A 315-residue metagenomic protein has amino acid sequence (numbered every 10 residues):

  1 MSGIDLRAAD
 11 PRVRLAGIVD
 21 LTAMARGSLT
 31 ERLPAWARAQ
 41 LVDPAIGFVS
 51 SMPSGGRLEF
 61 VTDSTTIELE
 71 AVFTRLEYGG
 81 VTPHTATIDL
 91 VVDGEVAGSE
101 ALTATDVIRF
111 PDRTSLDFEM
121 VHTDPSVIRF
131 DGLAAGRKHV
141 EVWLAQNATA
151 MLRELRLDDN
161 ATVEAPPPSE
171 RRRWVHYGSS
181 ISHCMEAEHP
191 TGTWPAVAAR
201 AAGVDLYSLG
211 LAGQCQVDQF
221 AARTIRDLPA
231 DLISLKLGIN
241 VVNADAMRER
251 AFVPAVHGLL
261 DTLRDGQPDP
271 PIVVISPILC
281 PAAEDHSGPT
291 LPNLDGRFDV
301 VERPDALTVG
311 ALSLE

Functional and structural regions predicted by a protein language model:
M1-R173, L291-G296: N-terminal secretory targeting modules
S51, G55, Q219-E315: Alpha-helical cap/lid subdomain in secreted, periplasmic, or secretory-pathway luminal O-acyl-processing enzymes
R57, E186, P190, M247: Conserved aromatic-histidine-acidic binding/catalytic patches
L69, Y207-L209, V274-I275: A structural signal for short, well-ordered beta-strand segments and their strand-loop junctions that often border
F73-R75, S180, A212, I239 (+1 more regions): Residue-level signal for short, function-critical loop segments
Y78, H183-E186, V242-A246: A generic structural signal for short coil/turn motifs at secondary-structure boundaries
V96, S182, Q214, V241 (+1 more regions): Surface-exposed, flexible loop/turn segments at secondary-structure boundaries
L133, V140-P229: Serine-esterase "nucleophile elbow" of acetyl-processing enzymes
